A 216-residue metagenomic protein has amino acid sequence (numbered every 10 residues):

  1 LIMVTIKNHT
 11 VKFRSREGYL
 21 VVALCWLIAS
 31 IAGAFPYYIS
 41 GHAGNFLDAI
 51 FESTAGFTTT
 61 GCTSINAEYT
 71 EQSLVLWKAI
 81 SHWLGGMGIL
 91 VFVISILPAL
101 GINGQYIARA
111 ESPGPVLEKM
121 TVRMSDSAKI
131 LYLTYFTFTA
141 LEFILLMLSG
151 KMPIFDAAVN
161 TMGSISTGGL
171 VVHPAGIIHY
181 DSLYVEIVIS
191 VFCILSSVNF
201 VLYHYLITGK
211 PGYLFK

Functional and structural regions predicted by a protein language model:
L1-K216: Membrane-proximal intracellular helices of multi-pass ion channels
